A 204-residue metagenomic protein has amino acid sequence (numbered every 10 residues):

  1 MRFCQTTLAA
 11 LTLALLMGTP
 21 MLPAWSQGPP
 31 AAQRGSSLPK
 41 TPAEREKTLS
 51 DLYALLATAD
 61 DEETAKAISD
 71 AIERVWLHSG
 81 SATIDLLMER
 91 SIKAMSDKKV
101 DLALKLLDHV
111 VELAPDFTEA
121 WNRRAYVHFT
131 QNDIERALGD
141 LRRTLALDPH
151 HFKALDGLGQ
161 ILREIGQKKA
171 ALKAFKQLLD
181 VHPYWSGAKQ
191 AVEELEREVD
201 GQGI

Functional and structural regions predicted by a protein language model:
R2-F3, L22-M88: N-terminal leader/linker segments that initiate helical-solenoid repeat arrays
A10-P20: Bacterial N-terminal signal peptides
P29-K40, A67, R74, H78 (+2 more regions): Terminal, low-structured helical/coil segments at or just beyond the last alpha-helical repeat
S81-K153: Alpha-helical adaptor scaffolds
S96, T130, E164-I165, E194-G201: Register position in tetratricopeptide repeats
